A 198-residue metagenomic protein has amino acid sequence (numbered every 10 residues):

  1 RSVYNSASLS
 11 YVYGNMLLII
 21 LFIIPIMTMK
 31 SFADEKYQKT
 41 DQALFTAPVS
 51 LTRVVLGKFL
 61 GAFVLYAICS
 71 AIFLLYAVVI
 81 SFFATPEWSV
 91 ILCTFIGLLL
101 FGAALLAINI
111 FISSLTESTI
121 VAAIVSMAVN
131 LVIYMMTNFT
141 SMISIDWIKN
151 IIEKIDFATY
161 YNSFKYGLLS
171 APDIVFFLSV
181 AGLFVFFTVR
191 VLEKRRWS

Functional and structural regions predicted by a protein language model:
R1-A7, A122-V191, S198: Terminal transmembrane helical anchor/hairpin motif
R1-S2, A7-G14, I19, G57-I120 (+1 more regions): Secretory targeting signals
S8, T28, K39-T40, W147: Hydrophobic alpha-helical segments typical of transmembrane helices and their membrane-interface/capping positions
Y11-D34: Long, hydrophobic alpha-helical segments
L21-P25, L74, V180: Hydrophobic alpha-helical transmembrane segments of multi-pass integral membrane proteins
I24-T28, Y76, A107-I108, F187-T188: Hydrophobic/aromatic residues in alpha-helical transmembrane segments
S31-G61: Helix-loop-helix units of permease transmembrane domains in multi-pass membrane transporters, especially ABC
A33-K36, T40, Y76, I80-A84 (+5 more regions): Membrane-interfacial segments
